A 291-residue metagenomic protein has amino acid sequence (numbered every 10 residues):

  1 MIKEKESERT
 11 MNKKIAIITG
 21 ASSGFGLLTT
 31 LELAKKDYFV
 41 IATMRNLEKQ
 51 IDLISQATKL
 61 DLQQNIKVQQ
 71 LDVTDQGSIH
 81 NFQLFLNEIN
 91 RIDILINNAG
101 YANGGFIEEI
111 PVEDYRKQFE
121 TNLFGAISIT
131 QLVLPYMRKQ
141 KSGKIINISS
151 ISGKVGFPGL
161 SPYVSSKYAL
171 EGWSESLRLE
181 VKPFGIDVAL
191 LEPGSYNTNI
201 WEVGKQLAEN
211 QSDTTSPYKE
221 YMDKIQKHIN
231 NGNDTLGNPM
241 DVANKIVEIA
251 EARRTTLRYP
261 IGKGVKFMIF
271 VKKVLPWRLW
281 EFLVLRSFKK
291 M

Functional and structural regions predicted by a protein language model:
I15, S22-G24: Conserved glycine-rich cofactor-binding loop
K36-D52: Conserved glycine-rich Rossmann-like NAD(P)H-binding loop of the short-chain dehydrogenase/reductase
Q70-N81, V112: The beta1-alpha1 cofactor-binding region of Rossmann-like NAD(H)/NADP(H)-dependent oxidoreductases
F106-I107, D114-R116: Substrate-binding pocket helix/loop in short-chain dehydrogenase/reductase
T130, S166: Active-site helix of classical SDR
S150: Residue(s) in the substrate-gating loop at a strand-loop-helix junction that position the organic substrate next
K182-N233: C-terminal beta-strand-loop-alpha-helix "lid" module of Rossmann-like NAD(P)-dependent dehydrogenases
